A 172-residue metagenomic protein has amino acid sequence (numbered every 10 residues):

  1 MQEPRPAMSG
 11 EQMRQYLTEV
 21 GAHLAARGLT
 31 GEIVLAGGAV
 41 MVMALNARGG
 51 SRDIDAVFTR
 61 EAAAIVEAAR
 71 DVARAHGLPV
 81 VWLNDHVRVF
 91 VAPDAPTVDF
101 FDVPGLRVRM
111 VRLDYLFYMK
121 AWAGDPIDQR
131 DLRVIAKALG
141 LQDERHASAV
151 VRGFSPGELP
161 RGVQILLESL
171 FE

Functional and structural regions predicted by a protein language model:
M1-E172: Compositionally biased terminal segments of proteins
